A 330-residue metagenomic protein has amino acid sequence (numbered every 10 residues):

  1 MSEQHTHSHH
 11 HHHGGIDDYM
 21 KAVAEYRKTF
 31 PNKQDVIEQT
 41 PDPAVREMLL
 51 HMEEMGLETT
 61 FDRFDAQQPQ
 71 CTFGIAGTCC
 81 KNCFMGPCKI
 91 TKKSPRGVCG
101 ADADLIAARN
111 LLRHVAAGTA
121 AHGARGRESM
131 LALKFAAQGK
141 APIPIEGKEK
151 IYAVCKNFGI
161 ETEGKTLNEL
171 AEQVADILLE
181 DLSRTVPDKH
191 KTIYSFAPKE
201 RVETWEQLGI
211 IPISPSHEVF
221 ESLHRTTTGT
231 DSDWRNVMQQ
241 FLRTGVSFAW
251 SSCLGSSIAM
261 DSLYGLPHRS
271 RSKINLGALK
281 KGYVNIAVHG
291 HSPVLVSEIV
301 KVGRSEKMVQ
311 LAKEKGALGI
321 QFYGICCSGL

Functional and structural regions predicted by a protein language model:
S2-L330: Metallocofactor- and cofactor-centric catalytic cores in central/energy metabolism, strongly enriched
